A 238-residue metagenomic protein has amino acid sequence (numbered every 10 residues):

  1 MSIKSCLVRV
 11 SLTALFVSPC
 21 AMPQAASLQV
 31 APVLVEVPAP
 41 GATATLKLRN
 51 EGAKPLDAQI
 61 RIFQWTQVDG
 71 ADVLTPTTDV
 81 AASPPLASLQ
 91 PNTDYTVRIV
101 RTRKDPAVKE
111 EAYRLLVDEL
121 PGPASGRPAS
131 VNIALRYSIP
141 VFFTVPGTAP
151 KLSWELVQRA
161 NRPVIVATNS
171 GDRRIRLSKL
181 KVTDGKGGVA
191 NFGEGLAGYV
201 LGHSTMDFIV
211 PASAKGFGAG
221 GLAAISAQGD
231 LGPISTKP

Functional and structural regions predicted by a protein language model:
M1-L12, C20: Bacterial N-terminal signal peptides that target proteins for export
F16-Q24: C-terminal segment of classical bacterial N-terminal signal peptides
A25-E51, G147-R159, A197: Beta-sheet-dominated interaction scaffolds and their linkers
T45-K47, D57-R61, T96-R98, R114-L116 (+1 more regions): Soluble periplasmic/extracytoplasmic beta-strand elements of cell-envelope proteins
L46-G52, I165-G171: Asparagine-centered strand-capping/turn motif at beta-strand->loop junctions
K54-I62, R174-L180: Short, hydrophobic/aromatic beta-strand segments
D72-D105, V189-F217: Intrinsically disordered, low-complexity Pro/Gly/Ser/Thr-rich segments with frequent PxxP/GP/PP motifs and embedded
T102-T148, A214-P238: Terminal connector regions
